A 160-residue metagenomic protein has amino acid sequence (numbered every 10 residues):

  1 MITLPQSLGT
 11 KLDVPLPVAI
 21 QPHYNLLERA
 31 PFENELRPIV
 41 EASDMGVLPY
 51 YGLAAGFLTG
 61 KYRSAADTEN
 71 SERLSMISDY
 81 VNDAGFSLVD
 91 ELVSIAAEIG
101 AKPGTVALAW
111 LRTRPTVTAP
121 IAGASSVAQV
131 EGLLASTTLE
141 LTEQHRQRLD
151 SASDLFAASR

Functional and structural regions predicted by a protein language model:
M1-S151, F156: Beta/alpha (TIM)-barrel catalytic core signal, keyed to glycine-rich beta->alpha loops juxtaposed to Asp/Glu that bind
A158-R160: Conserved histidine-centered catalytic loops in small-molecule metabolism enzymes
